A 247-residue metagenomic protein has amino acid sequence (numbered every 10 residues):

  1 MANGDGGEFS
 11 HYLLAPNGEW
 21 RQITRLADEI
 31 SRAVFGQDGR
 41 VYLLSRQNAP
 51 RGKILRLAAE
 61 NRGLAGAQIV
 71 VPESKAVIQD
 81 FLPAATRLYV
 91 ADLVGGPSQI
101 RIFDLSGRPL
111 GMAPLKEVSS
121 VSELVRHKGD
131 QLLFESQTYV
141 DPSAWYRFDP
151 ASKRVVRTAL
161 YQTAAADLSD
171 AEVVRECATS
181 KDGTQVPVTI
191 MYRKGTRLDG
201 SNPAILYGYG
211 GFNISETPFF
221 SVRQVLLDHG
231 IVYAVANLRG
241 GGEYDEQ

Functional and structural regions predicted by a protein language model:
M1, R21, L26-L44, E73-R87 (+4 more regions): Conserved beta-propeller blade repeats
G6-Y12, A49-R56, G96-I102, V140-F148: Structural motif
L13-A15, R56-A58, D92, D104 (+3 more regions): Residue-level signal for short segments within beta-strands and strand-turn junctions of well-structured beta-sheet
L14-S31, A58-L82, L105-S122, A151-D170: Multi-bladed beta-propeller domains
G18, F35, R46-K53, A59-G63 (+3 more regions): C-terminal, active-site-flanking charged/polar segments
T24, V121-Q247: Serine-hydrolase catalytic core recognition
S45-Q47, D80-T86, V90-G95, A178-P187 (+1 more regions): C-terminal substrate/ligand-recognition segments
